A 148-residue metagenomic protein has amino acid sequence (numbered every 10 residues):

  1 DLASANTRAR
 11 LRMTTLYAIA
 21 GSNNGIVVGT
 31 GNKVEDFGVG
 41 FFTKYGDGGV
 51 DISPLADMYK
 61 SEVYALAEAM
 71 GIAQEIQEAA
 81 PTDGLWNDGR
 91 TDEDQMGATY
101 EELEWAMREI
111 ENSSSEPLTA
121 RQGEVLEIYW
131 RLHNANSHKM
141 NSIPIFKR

Functional and structural regions predicted by a protein language model:
D1-R10, T14-Y17, G21-I26, T30-V34 (+1 more regions): ATP/NTP-dependent adenylation/nucleotidyl-transfer catalytic domains that generate, transfer, or process NMP-activated
